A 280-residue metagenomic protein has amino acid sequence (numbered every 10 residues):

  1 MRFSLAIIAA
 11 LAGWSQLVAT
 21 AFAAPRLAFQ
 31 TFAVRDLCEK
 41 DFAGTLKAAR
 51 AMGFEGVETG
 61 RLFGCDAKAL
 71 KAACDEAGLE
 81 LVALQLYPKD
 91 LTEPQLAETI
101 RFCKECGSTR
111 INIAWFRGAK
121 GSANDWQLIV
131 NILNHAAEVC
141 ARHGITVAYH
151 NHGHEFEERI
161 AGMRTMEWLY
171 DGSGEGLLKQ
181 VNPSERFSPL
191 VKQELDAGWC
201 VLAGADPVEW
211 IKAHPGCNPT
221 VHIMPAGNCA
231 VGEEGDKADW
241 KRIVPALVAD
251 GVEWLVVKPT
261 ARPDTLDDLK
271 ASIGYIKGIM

Functional and structural regions predicted by a protein language model:
S4-Q16: Bacterial N-terminal signal peptides
A19-R110, A141, I145, K179 (+4 more regions): N-terminal pre-domain/capping segments
T31-V34, F54, Q85, Y149-H150 (+4 more regions): Tryptophan-centric aromatic hotspots in well-structured domains and transmembrane helices
V34-K40, G56-A69, Y87-Q95, G118-Q127 (+4 more regions): Acidic-and-aromatic substrate-binding clefts and catalytic sites of carbohydrate-active enzymes
L46, A67-K71, L96-I100, V130-A137 (+5 more regions): Generic structural signal for well-ordered alpha-helices, preferentially at hydrophobic/aromatic core positions
C103-N124, H143-E155, V256-V257: Active-site groove signature of glycoside hydrolases
E138-A246: Acidic/histidine-rich catalytic cores of soluble enzymes
A246-V252, T260-M280: Aromatic-rich peripheral "rim/lid" segments of glycoside hydrolase catalytic domains that contact and position glycan
